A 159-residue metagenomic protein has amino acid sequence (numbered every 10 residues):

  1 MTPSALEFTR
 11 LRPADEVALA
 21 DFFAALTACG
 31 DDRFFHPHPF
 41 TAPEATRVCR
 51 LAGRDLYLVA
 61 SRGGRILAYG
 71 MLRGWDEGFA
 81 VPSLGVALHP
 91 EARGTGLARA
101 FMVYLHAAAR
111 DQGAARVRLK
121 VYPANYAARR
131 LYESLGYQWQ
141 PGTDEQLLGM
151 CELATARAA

Functional and structural regions predicted by a protein language model:
M1-V17, T155-A159: Conserved N-terminal entry element of GNAT/NAT acetyltransferase domains
S4-E7, P82-L84, V117: Short amphipathic alpha-helical segments
R10-P13, A24-E91, M102, A108: Acetyl-CoA-dependent GNAT
L19-F22: Hydrophobic pocket/interface hotspot
E77-F79, Q112, G142: A cross-taxa feature marking solvent-exposed loop/turn segments within ectodomains of secreted and single-pass membrane
V81, A109-K120: Conserved GNAT acetyl-CoA-binding A-motif
L88, G94-A107, D111, R130-S134: Conserved acetyl-CoA-binding loop-helix of GNAT-fold acetyltransferases
A115-R129, E133-L135, Q140-A159: C-terminal "cap" of GNAT-fold acetyltransferases
